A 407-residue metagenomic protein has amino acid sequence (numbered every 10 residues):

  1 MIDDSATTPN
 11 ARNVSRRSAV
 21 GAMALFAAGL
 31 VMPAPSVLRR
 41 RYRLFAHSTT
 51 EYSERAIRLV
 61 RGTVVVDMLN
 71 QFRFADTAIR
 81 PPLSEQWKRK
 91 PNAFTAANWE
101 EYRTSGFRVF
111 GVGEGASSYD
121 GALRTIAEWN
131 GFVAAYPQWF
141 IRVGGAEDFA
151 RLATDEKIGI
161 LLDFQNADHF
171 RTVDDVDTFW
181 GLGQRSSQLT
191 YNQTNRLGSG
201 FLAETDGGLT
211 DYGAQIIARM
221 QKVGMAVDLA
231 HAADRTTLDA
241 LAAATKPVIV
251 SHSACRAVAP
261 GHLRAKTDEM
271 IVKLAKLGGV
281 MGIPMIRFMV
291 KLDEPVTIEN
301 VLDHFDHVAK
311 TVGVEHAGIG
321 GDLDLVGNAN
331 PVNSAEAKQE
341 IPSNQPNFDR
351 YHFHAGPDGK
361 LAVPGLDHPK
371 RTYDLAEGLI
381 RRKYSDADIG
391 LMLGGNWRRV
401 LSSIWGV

Functional and structural regions predicted by a protein language model:
M1-V14, R40-R41: N-terminal secretory signal peptides
A6, N10-A11, P33, T63 (+1 more regions): A general, composition-driven signal for non-globular sequence regions
A11, R219, A244-K246, I380-Y384: Secondary-structure boundary/capping motif
V14-T205, P260-G282, I286-V407: N-terminal hydrophobic targeting/anchoring segments and the immediately downstream early-domain regions of hydrolases
D168-F170, T178-R264: Divalent metal-binding pocket/active-site signature
